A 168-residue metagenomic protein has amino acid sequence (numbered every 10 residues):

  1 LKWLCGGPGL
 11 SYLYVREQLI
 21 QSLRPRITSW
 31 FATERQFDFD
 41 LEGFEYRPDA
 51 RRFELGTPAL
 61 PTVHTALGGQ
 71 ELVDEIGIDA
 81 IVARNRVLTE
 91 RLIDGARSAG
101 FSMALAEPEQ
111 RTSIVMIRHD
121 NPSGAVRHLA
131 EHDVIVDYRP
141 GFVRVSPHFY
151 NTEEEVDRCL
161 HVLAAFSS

Functional and structural regions predicted by a protein language model:
L1-R35: Active-site PLP attachment segment
K2, L55, H148: Glycine- and other small-residue-rich loops at beta-strand/loop junctions that grip anionic moieties
T33-F44: Acidic-glycine-rich active-site phosphate/pyrophosphate-binding loop
Y46-I93: Structural signature of PLP-dependent enzymes
A50, Q110-I114, P140-R144: Short, solvent-exposed beta-strand edge segments and adjacent coil->beta transition regions
I78, V82-H132: Conserved PLP-binding catalytic core of the aspartate aminotransferase-like
N121-S168: PLP-dependent enzyme catalytic core of the Aspartate aminotransferase-like
